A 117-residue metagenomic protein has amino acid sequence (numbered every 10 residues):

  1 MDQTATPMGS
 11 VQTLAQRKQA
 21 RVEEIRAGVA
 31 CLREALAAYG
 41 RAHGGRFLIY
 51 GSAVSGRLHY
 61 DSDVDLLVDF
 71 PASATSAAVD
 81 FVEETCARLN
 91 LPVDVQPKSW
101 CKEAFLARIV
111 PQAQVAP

Functional and structural regions predicted by a protein language model:
M1-L48, E84: Helical scaffold of the NTase/Pol beta-like nucleotidyltransferase catalytic core
V22-R33, F70-A107: Metal-dependent nucleotidyltransferase catalytic core
A42, H59-D63, R88-N90: Short connector loops at helix/strand junctions that flank enzyme active sites, especially segments positioning acidic
Y50-S52: Glycine-rich beta-strand-to-loop/alpha-helix junction loops that act as flexible
V54-R57, K102-E103: Short, active-site-adjacent cap segments at secondary-structure transitions
G56-A74: Catalytic metal-binding acidic patch
F105-P117: Short, low-order "capping/linker" segments at domain edges
